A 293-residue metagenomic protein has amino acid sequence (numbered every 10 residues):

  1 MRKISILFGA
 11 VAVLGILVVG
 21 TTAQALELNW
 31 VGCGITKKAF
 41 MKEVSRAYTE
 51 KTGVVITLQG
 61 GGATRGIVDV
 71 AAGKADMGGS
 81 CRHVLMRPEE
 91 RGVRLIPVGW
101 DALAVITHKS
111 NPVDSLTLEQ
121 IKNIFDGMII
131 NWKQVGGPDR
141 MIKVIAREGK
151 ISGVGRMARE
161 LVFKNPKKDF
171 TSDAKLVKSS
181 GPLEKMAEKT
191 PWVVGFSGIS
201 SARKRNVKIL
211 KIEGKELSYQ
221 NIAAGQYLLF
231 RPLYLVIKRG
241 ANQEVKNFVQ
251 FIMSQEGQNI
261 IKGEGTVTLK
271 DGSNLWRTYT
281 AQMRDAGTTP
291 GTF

Functional and structural regions predicted by a protein language model:
M1-G9: Bacterial N-terminal signal peptides that target proteins for export
G9-A10, I237: Hydrophobic H-region at the start of alpha-helical membrane spans
L14-A23: C-terminal segment of classical bacterial N-terminal signal peptides
A25-W100, A104-F293: Exported/periplasmic ABC-transporter solute-binding proteins
